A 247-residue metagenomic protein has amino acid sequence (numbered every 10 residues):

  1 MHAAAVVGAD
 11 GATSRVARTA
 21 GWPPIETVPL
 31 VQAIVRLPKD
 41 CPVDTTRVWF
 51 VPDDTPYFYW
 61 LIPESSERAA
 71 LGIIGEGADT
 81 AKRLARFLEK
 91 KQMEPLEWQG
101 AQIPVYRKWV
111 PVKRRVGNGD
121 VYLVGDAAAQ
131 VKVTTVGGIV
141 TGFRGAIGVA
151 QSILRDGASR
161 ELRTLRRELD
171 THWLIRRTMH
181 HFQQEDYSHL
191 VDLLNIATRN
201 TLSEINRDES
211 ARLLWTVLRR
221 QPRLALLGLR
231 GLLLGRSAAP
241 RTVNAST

Functional and structural regions predicted by a protein language model:
M1-Q99, V110-K113, A129-Q130: Predominantly flavin-linked oxidoreductase catalytic cores and closely associated redox partners
D10-R18, A69-I73, V133-A146, H189-L218: Hydrophobic transmembrane alpha-helix bundles
V28, I34, G148, V243-T247: Low-complexity, intrinsically disordered short segments enriched for Gly/Pro and polybasic residues
I34, P38, W49-D53, K113 (+5 more regions): Surface-exposed loop/turn and secondary-structure junction residues enriched for glycine/proline
D53, P63, G100-Q102, N118-G119 (+2 more regions): Mobile, glycine/GP-rich and aromatic-enriched active-site lid/loop segments adjacent to catalytic centers
G77-I153, A158-R163: FAD/FMN-dependent oxidoreductases across multiple families
Q151-T247: C-terminal helical "tail/cap" subdomain of flavin- and related membrane-associated enzymes
